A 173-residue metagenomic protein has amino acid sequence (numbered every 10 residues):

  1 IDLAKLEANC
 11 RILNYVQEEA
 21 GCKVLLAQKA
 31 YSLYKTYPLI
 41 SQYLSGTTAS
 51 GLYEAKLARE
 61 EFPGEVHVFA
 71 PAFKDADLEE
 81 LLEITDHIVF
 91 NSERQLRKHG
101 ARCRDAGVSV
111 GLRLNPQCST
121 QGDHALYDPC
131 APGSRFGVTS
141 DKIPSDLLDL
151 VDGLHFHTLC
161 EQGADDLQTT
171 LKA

Functional and structural regions predicted by a protein language model:
I1-Y15, E19-K23, Y31, S41-Y43: Conserved N-terminal beta1-alpha1 strand-loop-helix module at the mouth
C22-A173: Active-site-proximal beta-alpha core segment in soluble small-molecule metabolic enzymes
